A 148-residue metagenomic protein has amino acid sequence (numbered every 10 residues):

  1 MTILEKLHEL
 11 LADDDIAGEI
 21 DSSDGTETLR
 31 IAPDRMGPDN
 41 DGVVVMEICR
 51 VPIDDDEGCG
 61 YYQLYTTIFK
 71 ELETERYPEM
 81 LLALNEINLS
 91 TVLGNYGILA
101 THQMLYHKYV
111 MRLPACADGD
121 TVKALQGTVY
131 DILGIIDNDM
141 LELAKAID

Functional and structural regions predicted by a protein language model:
M1-V51, D55: Charge-rich, low-complexity N-terminal segments
I31-G37, Y65-F69, V110-R112: Secondary-structure transition/turn motif
D41-E75: Short, conserved beta-strand/beta-arch hydrophobic-aromatic motifs that form part of recognition grooves or interface
Y61-M104: Short, internal acidic amphipathic alpha-helical interface segments that mediate docking to partner proteins
L105-Y109: Short, aliphatic-rich beta-strand segments
L113-T128: A short acidic/glycine-rich loop-to-helix N-cap element
L133-I136: Helix-rich interaction surfaces within compact, conserved domain-sized segments that mediate assembly or partner
E142-D148: Short, highly charged C-terminal tails/helix-capping segments
